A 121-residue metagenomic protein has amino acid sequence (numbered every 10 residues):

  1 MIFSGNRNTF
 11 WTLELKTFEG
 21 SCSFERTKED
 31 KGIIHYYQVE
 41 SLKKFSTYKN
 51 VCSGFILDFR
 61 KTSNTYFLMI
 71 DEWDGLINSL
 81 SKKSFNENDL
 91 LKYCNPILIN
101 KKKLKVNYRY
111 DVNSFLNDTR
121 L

Functional and structural regions predicted by a protein language model:
M1-F3, T9-S21: Conserved catalytic cores of phosphodiester-cleaving nucleases, focusing on short active-site segments
F3-S4, D58: A generic structural motif
N6-T12, Y37, Y48-N50: Short connector loops at helix/strand junctions that flank enzyme active sites, especially segments positioning acidic
F18-S41: Mg2+/Mn2+-dependent nuclease catalytic core
K31-I33, Y48, R109: Long alpha-helical, hydrophobic tracts
E40-L76: Nucleic-acid nuclease catalytic cores
I70-L121: Helix-rich interaction surfaces within compact, conserved domain-sized segments that mediate assembly or partner
